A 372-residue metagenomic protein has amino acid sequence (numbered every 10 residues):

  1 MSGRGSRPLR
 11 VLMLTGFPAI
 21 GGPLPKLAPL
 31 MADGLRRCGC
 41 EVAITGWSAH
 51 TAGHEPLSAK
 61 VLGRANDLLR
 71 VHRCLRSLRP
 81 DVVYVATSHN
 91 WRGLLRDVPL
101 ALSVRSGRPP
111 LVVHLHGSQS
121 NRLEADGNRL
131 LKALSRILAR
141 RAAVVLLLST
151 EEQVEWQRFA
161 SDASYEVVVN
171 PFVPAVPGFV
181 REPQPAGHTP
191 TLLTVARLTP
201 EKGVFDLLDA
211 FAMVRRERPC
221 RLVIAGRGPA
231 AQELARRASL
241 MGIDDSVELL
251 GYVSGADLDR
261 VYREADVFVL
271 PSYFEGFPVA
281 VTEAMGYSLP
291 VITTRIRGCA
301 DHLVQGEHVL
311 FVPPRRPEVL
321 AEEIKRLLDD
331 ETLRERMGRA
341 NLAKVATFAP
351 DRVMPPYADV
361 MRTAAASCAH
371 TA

Functional and structural regions predicted by a protein language model:
L12-M13, F172, P183-M213, V223: Conserved donor-binding/catalytic core segment of Leloir-type glycosyltransferases
L134-F179: Donor nucleotide-sugar binding/catalytic pocket of nucleotide-sugar-dependent glycosyltransferases
A235-V253: Nucleotide-activated donor-binding/catalytic signature segment of Leloir-type glycosyltransferases, i.e., the conserved
Y252-V253, R260-A265: Short alpha-helical donor nucleotide-sugar binding micro-motif in glycosyltransferases
Y273: Aromatic "clamp/platform" in nucleotide-sugar-dependent glycosyltransferases that forms part of the donor/acceptor
P290-T293: Short hydrophobic beta-strand element within catalytic cores of glycosyltransferases and related nucleotide-activated
Q305-G306, L310-P317, R326-E331: Conserved acidic donor-binding segment of nucleotide-sugar-dependent glycosyltransferases
V319, R326, L333-T347, D359: A short, well-ordered alpha-helix in the C-terminal region of glycosyltransferases
